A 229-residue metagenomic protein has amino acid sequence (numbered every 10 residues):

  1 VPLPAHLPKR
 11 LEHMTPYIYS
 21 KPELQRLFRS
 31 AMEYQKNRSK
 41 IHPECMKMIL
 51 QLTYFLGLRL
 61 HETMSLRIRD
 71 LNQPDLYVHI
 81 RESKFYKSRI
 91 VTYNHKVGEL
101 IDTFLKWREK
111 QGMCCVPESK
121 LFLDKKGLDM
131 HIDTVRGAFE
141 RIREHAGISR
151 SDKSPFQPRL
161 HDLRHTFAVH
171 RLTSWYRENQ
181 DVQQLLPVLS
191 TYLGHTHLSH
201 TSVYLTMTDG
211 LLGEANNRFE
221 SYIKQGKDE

Functional and structural regions predicted by a protein language model:
V1-E229: Conserved catalytic core of the tyrosine transesterase superfamily
